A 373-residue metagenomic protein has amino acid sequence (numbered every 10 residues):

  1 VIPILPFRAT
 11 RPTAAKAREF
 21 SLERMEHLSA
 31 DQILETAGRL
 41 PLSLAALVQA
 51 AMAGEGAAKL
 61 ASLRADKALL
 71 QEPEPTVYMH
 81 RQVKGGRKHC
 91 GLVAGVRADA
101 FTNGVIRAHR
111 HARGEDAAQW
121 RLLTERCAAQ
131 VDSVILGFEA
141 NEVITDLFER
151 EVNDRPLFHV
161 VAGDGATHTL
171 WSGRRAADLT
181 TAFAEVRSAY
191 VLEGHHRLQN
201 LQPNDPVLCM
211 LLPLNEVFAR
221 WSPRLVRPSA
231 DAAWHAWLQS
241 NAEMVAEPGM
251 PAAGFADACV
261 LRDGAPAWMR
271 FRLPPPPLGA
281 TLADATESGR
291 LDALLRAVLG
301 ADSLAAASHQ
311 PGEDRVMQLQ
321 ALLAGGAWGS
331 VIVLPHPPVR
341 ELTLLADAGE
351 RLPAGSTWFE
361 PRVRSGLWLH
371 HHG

Functional and structural regions predicted by a protein language model:
V1-G373: Surface-exposed, charge/polar-rich loops and edge strands
